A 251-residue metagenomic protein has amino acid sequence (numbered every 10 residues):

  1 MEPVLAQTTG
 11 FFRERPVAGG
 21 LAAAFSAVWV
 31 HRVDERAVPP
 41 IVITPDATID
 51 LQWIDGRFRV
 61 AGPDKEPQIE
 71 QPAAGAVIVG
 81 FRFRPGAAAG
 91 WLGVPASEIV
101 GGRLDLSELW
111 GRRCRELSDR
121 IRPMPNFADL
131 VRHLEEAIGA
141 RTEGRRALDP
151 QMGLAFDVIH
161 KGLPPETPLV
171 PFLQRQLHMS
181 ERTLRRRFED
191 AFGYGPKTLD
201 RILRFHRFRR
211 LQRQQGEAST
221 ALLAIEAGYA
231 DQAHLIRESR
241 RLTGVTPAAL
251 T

Functional and structural regions predicted by a protein language model:
M1-P171, R175-E181, A191-P196, R210-Q214 (+2 more regions): Alpha-helical bundle regulatory/interaction domains
R187, A191, E238, L242 (+1 more regions): Residues in the recognition helix of alpha-helical DNA-binding motifs
